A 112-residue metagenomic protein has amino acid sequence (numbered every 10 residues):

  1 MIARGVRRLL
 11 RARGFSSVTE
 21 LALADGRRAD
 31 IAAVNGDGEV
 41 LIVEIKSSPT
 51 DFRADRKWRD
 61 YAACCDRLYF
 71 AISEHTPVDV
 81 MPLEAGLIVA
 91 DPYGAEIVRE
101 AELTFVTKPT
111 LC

Functional and structural regions predicted by a protein language model:
M1-D25, V80-C112: Non-catalytic C-terminal interaction segments of nucleic acid-processing enzymes
I2, R27, R53-K57: Amphipathic coiled-coil/heptad-repeat helices and related helical stalk/stem segments that mediate oligomerization
L10-R11, N35-G36, A62-C64: Flexible, charged surface loops at secondary-structure boundaries
F15, E39, D66: Short coil/turn segments at beta-strand junctions that form active-site/ligand-binding loops
L21, A33-N35, K46-S47, E74: Short glycine-rich, polar/acidic loop-and-turn segments at beta strand-coil junctions
D25, A29-I42: Active-site beta-strand-loop-beta-strand hairpin of nuclease catalytic cores that positions key catalytic residues
G38-S48, I97-E100: Short, Lys/Arg-enriched charge-dense amphipathic segments
K46-P92: Catalytic cores of nucleic-acid endonucleases
